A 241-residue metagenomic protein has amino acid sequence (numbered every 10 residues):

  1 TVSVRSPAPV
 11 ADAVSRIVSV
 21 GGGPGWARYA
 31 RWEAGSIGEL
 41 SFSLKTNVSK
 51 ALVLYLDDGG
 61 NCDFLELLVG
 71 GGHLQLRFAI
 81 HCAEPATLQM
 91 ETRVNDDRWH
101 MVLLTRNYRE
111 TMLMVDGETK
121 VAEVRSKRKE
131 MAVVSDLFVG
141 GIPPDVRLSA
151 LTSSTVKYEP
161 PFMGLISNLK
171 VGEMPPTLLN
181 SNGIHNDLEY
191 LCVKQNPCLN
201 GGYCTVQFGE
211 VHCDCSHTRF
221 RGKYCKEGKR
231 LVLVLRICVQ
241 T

Functional and structural regions predicted by a protein language model:
T1-T241: Non-catalytic extracellular/lumenal binding modules and the flexible linkers that connect them in large secreted
